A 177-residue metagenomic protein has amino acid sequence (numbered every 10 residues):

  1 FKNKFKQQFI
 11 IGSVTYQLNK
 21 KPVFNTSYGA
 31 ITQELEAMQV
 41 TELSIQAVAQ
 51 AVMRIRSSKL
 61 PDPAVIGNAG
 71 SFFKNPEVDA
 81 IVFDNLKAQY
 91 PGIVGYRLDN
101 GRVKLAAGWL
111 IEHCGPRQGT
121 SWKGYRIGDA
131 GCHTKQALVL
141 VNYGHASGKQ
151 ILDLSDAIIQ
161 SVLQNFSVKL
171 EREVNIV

Functional and structural regions predicted by a protein language model:
F1-L140, H145-K149, N165-V177: Phosphate/pyrophosphate- and phosphate-bearing ligand-binding catalytic cores of soluble enzymes
V162: Conserved ATP-binding N-box helix of the HATPase_c
